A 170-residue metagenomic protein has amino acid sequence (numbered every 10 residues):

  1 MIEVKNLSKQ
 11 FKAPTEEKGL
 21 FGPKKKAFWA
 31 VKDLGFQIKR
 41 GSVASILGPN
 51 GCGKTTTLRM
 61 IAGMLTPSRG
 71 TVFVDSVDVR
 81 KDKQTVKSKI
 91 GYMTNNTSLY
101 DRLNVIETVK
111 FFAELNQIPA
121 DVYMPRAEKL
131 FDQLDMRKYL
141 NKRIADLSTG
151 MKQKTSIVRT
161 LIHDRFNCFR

Functional and structural regions predicted by a protein language model:
P49-G53: Walker A (P-loop) phosphate-binding loop of ABC-type ATPase nucleotide-binding domains
A62: Helix-to-loop junction immediately C-terminal to a conserved catalytic motif
G70-K81, V86: Conserved ABC transporter NBD signature motif
K110, E114, D121-Y139: Conserved ABC ATPase "signature" region
R143-L147: Conserved ABC ATPase signature
